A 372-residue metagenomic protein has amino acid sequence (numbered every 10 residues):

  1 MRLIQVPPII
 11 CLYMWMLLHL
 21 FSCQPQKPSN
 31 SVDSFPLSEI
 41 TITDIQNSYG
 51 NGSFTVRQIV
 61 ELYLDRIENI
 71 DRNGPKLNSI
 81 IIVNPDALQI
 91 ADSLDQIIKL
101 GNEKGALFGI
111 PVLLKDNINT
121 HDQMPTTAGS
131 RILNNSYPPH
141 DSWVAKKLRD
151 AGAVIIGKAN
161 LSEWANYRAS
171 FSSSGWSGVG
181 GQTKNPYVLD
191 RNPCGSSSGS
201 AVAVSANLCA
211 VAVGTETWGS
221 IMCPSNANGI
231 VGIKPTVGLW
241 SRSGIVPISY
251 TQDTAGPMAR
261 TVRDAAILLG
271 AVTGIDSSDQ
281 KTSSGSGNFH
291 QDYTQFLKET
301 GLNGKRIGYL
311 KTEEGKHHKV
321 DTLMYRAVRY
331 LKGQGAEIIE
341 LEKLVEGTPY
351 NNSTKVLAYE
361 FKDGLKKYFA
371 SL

Functional and structural regions predicted by a protein language model:
M1-C11: Bacterial N-terminal signal peptides that target proteins for export
L20-S22: C-terminal motif of bacterial Sec signal peptides marking the signal peptidase cleavage site
P25, K234-D321, Y325-R326: A short helix-breaking turn/cap at a secondary-structure junction
Q26-N135, W164-N166, S284-T294, K298: Short, well-ordered alpha-helical
T43, A128-S130, K184-V188, S196 (+3 more regions): Flexible glycine/proline-enriched surface loops and loop-helix/loop-strand junctions
V56-I59, S79-I81, A106, P111-L114 (+8 more regions): Structural recognition of the beta-strand scaffold that forms the well-ordered cores of secreted hydrolase catalytic
V60, D92, S142, D292-Y293 (+2 more regions): Acyltransferase
H140-V272: Short glycine/serine-rich loop segments
